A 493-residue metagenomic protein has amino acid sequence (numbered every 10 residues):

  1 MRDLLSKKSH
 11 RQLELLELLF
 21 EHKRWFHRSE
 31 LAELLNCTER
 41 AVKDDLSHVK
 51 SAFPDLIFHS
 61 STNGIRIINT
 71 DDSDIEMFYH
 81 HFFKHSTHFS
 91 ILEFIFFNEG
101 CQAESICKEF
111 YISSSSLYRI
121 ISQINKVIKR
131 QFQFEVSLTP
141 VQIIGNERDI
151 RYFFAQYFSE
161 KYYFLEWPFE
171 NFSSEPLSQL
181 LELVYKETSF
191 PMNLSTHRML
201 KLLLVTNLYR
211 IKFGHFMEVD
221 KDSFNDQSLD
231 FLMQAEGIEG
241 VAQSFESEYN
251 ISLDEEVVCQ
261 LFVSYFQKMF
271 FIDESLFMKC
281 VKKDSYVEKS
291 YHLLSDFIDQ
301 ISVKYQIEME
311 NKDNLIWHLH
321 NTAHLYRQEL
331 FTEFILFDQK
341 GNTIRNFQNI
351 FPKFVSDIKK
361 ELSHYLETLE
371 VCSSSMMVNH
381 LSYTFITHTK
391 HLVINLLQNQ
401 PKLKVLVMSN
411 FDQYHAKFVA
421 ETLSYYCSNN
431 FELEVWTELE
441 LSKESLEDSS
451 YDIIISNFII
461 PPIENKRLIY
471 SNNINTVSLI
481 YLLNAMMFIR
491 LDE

Functional and structural regions predicted by a protein language model:
R2-E493: A cross-family "folded-core" feature that marks the main globular domain of proteins
